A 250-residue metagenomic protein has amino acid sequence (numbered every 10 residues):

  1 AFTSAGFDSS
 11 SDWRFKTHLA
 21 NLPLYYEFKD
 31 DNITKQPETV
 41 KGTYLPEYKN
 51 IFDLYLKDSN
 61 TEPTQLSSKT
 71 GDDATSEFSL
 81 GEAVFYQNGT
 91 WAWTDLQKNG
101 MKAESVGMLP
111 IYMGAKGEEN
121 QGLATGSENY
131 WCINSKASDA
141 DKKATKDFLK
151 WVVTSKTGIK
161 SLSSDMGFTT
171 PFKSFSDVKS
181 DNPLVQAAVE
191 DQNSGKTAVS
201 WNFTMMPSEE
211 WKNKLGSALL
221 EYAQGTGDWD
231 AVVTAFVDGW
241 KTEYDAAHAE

Functional and structural regions predicted by a protein language model:
A1-P37, A83: Extracytoplasmic/periplasmic solute-binding protein
A1-S9, T154-D165, E243-E250: Bilobed periplasmic-binding protein-like "clamshell/Venus-flytrap" ligand-binding domains
T34-S67: Glycine-centered hinge/linker elements that transmit conformational signals in sensory and ligand-binding systems
K57, N193-E250: Conserved C-terminal helix/tail region of periplasmic/extracytoplasmic solute-binding proteins
N60, N99-M166: Extracytoplasmic/periplasmic substrate-recognition and gating elements
Q65-L80: Short helix-initiation/N-cap motifs at beta->coil->alpha
G71, N88-W93, S127-N129: Beta->alpha turn/N-cap motifs
V84-G89, G107: Paired acidic/hydrophobic, glycine-rich loop segments that form the ligand-binding mouth/hinge of periplasmic-binding
